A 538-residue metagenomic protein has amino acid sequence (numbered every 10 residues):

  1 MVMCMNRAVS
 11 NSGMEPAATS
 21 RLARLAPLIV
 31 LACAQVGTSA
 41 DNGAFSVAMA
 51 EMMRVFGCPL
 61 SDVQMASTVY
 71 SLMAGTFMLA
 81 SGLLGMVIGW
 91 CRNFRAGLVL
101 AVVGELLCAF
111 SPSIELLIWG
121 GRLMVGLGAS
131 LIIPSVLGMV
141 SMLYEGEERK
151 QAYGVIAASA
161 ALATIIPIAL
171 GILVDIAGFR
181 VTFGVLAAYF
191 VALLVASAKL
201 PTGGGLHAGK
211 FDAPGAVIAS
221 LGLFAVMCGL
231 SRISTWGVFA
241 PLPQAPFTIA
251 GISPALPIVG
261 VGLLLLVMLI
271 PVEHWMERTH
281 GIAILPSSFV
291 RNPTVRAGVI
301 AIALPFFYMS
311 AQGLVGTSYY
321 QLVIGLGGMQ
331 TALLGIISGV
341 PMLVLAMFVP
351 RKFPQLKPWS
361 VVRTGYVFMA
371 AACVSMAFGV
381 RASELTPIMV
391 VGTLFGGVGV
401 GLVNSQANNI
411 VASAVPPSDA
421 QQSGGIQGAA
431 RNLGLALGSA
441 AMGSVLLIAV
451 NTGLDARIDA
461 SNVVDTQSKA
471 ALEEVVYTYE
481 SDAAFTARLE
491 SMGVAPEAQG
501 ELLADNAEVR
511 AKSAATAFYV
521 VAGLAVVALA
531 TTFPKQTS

Functional and structural regions predicted by a protein language model:
V2-S39, R54: Cytosolic juxtamembrane N-terminal segment immediately preceding the first transmembrane helix of multi-pass
R24-C33, G37-T38, F45-V47, G251-I258 (+4 more regions): 12-transmembrane solute porter fold
A48-F77, L117-G120, M329, L333: Extracellular/periplasmic helix-loop-helix junction of adjacent transmembrane segments in MFS-like secondary
E51, G82-L83, V87, I172 (+1 more regions): Membrane-interface helix termini in secondary transporters
T68-L83, I133-L137, I336-V349: Central cavity-lining transmembrane alpha-helices of secondary-active solute carriers, predominantly the Major
M86-L223, R232, P241: Helix-loop-helix hairpins in multi-pass membrane proteins, especially solute transporters
D175-I300, Y308: Hydrophobic transmembrane-helix bundles of small-molecule transporters
R431-A525, T531: Hydrophobic transmembrane architecture of multi-pass small-molecule transporters
